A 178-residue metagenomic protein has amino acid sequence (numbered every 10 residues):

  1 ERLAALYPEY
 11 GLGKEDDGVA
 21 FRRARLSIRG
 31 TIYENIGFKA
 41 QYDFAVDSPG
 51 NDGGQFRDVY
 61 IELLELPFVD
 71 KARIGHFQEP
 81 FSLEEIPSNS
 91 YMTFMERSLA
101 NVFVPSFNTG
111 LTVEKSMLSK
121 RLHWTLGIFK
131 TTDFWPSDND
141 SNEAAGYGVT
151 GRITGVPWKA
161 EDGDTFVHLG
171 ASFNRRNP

Functional and structural regions predicted by a protein language model:
E1-F134, N139-P178: Outer membrane beta-barrel
